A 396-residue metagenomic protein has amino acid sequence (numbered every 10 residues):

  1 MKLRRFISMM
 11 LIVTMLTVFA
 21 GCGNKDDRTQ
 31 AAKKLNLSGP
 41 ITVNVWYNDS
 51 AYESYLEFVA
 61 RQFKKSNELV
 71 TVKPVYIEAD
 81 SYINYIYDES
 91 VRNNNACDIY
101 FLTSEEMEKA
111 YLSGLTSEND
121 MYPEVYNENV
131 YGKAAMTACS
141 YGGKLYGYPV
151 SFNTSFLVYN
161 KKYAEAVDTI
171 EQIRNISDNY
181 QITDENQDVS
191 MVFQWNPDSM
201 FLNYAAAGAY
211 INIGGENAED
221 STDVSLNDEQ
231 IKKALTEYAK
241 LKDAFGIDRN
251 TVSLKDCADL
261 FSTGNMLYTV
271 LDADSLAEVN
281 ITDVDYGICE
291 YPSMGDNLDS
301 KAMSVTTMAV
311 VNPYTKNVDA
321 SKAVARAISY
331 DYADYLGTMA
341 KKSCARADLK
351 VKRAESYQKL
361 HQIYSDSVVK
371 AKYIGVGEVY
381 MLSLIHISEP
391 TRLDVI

Functional and structural regions predicted by a protein language model:
Q62, S66-Y131, D168, A258-L260 (+1 more regions): Extracytoplasmic "Venus flytrap"/periplasmic binding protein-like
K73, I281-A345: Extracytoplasmic/periplasmic substrate-recognition and gating elements
D88-E89, N95-D98, V125-K162, S190-V192 (+2 more regions): A structural signal for short loop-to-beta-strand junctions that line the ligand-binding cleft of periplasmic/secreted
S104-F156, E171-Q172, D184-E185, G287-P292 (+1 more regions): Hinge/lid segment of periplasmic solute-binding proteins
Y146-V150, S155, R174-V224, M266: Extracytoplasmic/periplasmic solute-binding protein
D220-T251: Glycine-centered hinge/linker elements that transmit conformational signals in sensory and ligand-binding systems
C289, G337-L384: Long, aromatic- and glycine/proline-rich binding clefts that accommodate carbohydrate-like moieties
I385-I396: Single conserved hydrophobic/aromatic residue that forms the stacking wall/gate of nucleotide- or nucleobase-binding
